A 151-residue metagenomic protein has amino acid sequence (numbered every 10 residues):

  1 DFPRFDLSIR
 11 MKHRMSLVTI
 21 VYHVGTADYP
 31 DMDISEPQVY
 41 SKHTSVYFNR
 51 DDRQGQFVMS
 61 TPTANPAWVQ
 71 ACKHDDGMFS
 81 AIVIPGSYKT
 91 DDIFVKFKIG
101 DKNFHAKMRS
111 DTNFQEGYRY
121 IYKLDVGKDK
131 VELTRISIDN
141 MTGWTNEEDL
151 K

Functional and structural regions predicted by a protein language model:
D1-K151: Extracytoplasmic cysteine-anchoring/structural motifs
